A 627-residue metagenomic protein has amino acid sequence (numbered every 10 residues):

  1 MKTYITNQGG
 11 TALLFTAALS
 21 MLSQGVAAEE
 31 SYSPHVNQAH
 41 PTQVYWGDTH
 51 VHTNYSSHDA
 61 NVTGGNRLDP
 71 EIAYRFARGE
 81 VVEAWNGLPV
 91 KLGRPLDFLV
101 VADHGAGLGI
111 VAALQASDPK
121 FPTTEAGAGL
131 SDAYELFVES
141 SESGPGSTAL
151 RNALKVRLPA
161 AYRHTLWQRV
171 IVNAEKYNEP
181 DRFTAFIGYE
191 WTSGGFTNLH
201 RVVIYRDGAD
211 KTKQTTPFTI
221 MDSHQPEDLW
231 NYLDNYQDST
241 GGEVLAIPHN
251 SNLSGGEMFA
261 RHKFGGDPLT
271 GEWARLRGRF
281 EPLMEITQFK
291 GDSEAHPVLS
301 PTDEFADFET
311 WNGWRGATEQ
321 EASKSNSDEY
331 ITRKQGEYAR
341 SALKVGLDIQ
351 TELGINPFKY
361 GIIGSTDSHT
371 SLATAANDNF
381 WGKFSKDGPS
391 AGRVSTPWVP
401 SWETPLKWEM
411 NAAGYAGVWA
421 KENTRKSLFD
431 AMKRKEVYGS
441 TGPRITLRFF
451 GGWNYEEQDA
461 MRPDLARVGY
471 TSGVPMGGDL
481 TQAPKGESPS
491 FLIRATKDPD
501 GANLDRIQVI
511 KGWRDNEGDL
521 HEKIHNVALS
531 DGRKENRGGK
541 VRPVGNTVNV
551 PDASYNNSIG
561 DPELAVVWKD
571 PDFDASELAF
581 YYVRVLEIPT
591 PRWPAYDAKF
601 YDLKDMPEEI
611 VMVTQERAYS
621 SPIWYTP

Functional and structural regions predicted by a protein language model:
K2-L13: Bacterial N-terminal signal peptides that target proteins for export
L14-L19: Hydrophobic helical h-region of N-terminal Sec-dependent signal peptides in bacterial secretory/periplasmic proteins
L22-Q24: N-terminal signal peptide c-region/cleavage motif recognized by signal peptidases
A28-P70, Y74, V81-L114, D118-T123 (+6 more regions): C-terminal functional module detector
A60-G64, N152-H164, T212-H224, D328-E337: The substrate-binding groove and active-site-proximal loops of carbohydrate-active enzymes, especially glycoside
K120-A153: Aromatic- and acidic-residue-enriched carbohydrate-binding clefts of CAZyme catalytic domains
L158-Y162, L166, I220-I247: Cap/lid and interdomain-hinge subdomains that line or gate substrate/regulatory clefts in soluble alpha/beta enzymes
K176-P180, T192, V203, A209-K213 (+1 more regions): A conserved hydrophobic secondary-structure block that centers on an alpha-helix together with its immediately flanking
